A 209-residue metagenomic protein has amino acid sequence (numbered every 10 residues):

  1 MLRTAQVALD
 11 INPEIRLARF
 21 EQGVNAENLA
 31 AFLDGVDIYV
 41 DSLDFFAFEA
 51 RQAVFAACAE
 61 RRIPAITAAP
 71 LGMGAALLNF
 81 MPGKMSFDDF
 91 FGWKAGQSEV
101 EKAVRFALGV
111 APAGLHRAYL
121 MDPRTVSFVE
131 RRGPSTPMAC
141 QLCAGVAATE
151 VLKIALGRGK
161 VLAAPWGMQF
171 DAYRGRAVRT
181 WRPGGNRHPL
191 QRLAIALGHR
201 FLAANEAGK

Functional and structural regions predicted by a protein language model:
M1-N12: Glycine-rich phosphate-binding loop and adjoining beta1-alpha1-beta2 segment of Rossmann-like nucleotide-binding folds
E21-G23: Conserved acidic residues
E27-L29: Short acidic active-site motifs
F32-D34: A short, aliphatic-rich alpha-helical micro-motif
I38-M81: ADP-ribose/adenylate-binding Rossmann-like module
P82-K84, L142-G159: Oxidoreductase and adenylate-handling cofactor-binding alpha/beta cores
F87-L142: A conserved mid-domain beta-alpha-beta active-site/ligand-binding segment of alpha/beta enzyme cores
I154-K209: Phosphate-binding loop/pocket of nucleotide- and phosphate-handling active sites
